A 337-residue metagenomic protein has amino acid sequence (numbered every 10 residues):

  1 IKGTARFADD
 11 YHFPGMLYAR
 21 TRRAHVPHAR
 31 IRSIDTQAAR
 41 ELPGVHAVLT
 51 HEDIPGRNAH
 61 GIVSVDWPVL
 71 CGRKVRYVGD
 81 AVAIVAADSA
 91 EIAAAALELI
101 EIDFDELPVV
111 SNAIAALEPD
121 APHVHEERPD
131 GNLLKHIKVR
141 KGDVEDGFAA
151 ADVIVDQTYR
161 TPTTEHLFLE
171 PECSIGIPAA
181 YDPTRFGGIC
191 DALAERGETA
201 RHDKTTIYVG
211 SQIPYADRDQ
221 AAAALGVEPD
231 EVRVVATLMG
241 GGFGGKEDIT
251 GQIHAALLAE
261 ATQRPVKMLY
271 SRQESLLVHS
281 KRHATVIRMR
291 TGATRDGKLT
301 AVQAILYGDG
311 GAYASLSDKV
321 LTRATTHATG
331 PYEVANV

Functional and structural regions predicted by a protein language model:
K2-V337: Structural alpha/beta core scaffold segments of enzyme domains
